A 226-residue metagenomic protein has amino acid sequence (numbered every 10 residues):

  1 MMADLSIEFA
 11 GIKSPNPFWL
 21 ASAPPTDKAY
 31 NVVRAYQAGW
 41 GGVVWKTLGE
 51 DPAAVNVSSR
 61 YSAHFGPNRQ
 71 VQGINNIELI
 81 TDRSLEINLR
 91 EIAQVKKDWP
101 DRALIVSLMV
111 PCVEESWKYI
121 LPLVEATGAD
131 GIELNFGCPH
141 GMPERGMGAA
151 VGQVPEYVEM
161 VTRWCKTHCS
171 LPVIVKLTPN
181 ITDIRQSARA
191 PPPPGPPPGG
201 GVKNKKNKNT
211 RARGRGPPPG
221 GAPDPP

Functional and structural regions predicted by a protein language model:
M1-I105, M109-E114, K118: N-terminal capping/small domains of soluble enzymes
V33-A38, P111-R211, P226: Alpha/beta enzyme core
P197, P217-P218: Intrinsically disordered, low-complexity proline-rich tandem-repeat tracts
G214: Short polybasic linear motifs
P219-P225: Short, intrinsically disordered C-terminal tails of secreted or membrane-associated proteins
